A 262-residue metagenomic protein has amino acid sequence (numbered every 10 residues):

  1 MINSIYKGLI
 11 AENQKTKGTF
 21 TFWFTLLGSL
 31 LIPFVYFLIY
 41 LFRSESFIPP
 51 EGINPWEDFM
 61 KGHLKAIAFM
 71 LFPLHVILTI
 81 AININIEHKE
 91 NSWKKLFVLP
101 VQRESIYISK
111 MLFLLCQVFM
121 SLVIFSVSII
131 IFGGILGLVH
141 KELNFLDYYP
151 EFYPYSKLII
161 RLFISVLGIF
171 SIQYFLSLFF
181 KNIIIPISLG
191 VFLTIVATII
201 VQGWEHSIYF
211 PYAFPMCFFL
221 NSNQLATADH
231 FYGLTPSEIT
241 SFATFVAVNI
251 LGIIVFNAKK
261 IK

Functional and structural regions predicted by a protein language model:
M1-L30: Aromatic- and glycine-rich beta-strand/loop motifs that create alpha-glucan
E12-T16, T240-K262: Junction motif at the cytosolic side of a transmembrane helix
F20-F22, Q102-E104, I108, N182-I187: Membrane-helix interface segments
L26-S29, K110-M111, G190-V191, S241: Residue-level recognition of transmembrane alpha-helices in multi-pass small-molecule transporters/permeases
I32-L78, L112-Y174, L178, N221-S241: Secretory targeting signals
V35-F42, F180-P215: Transmembrane helix segments
N83-C116: Helix-loop-helix units of permease transmembrane domains in multi-pass membrane transporters, especially ABC
I86, L99, I130, G134 (+2 more regions): Transmembrane helix-loop junction
